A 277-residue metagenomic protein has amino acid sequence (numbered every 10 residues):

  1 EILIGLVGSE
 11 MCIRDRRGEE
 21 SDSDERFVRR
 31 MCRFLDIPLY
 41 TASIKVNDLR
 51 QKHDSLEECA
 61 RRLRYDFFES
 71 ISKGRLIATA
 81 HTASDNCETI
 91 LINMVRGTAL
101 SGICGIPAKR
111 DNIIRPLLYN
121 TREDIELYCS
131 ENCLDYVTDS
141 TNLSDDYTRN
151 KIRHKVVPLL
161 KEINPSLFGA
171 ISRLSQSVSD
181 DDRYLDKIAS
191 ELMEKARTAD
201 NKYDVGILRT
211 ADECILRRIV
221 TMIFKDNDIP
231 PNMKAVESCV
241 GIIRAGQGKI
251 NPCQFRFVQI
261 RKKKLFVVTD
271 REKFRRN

Functional and structural regions predicted by a protein language model:
E1, P107-R110, C239, I243: RNA-binding accessory domains that recognize and position tRNA/RNA substrates
I2-G8, I13: Single conserved hydrophobic/aromatic residue that forms the stacking wall/gate of nucleotide- or nucleobase-binding
R14-F68, L100: ATP-dependent adenylate-handling ligase core
F68-R75: Glycine-rich phosphate-binding loop signature in dinucleotide/nucleotide-binding domains
L76-A80, D85-L174, V178, D204-L208: Catalytic subdomain that performs nucleotidyl-dependent activation
D182-C214: Acidic catalytic cores of enzymes that act on phosphate-bearing nucleotides/polynucleotides
K202-N277: Mid-to-C-terminal catalytic/tRNA-binding core of tRNA(Ile)-lysidine synthase
